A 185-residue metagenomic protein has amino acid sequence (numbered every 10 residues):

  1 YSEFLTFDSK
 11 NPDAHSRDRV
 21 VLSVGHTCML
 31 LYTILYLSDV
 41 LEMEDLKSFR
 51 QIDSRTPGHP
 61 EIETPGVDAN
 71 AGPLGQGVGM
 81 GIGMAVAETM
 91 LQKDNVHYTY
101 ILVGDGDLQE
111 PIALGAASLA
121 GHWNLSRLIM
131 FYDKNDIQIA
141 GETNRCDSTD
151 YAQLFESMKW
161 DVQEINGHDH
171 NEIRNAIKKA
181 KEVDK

Functional and structural regions predicted by a protein language model:
Y1-Y36: N-terminal amphipathic, basic-rich helices that act as targeting or association modules
T6-F7, M43-E63, L91: Acidic-glycine-rich active-site phosphate/pyrophosphate-binding loop
S9, R17, P60-K185: Glycine-rich ThDP/TPP pyrophosphate-binding loop and its adjacent helix/strand module within ThDP-dependent enzymes
G25, S54, G167: Residues that form or immediately flank small-molecule/cofactor binding pockets and catalytic motifs
C28, E42-L46, L125, S148: Alpha-helix initiation and N-capping motif
Y32, L46-R50, R174: Generic detector of well-ordered alpha-helical segments enriched in charged/polar residues, highlighting helical
Y36, Q51-S54, E182: Generic surface-pattern signal
